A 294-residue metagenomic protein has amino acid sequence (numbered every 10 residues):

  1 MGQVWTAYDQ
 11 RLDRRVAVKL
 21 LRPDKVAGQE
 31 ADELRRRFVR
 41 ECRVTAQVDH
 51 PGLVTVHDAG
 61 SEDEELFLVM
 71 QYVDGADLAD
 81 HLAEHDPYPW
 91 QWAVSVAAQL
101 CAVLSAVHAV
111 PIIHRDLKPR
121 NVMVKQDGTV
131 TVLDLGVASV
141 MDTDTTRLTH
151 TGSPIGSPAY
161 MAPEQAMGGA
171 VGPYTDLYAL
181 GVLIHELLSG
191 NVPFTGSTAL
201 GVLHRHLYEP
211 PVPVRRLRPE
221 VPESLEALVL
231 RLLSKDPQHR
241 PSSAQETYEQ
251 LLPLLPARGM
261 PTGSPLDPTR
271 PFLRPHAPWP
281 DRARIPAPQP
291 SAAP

Functional and structural regions predicted by a protein language model:
R22-Q47: AlphaC helix of the eukaryotic protein kinase fold
V26-E33, Q126-A170, S197: Activation segment of protein kinases
A59: Activation-segment/catalytic-loop signature of the eukaryotic protein kinase fold
D63-D77, H81, H85: Conserved short submotifs of the Hanks-type protein kinase catalytic core that shape the nucleotide-binding pocket
V96-A97: Activation segment signature within eukaryotic-like protein kinase domains
L100-I112: Protein kinase catalytic-loop region centered on the HRD/HxD motif
A159-T262: C-terminal lobe helix-coil module of Hanks-type protein kinase domains
Q238-A292: Juxtacatalytic C-terminal regulatory tail of Ser/Thr protein kinases
